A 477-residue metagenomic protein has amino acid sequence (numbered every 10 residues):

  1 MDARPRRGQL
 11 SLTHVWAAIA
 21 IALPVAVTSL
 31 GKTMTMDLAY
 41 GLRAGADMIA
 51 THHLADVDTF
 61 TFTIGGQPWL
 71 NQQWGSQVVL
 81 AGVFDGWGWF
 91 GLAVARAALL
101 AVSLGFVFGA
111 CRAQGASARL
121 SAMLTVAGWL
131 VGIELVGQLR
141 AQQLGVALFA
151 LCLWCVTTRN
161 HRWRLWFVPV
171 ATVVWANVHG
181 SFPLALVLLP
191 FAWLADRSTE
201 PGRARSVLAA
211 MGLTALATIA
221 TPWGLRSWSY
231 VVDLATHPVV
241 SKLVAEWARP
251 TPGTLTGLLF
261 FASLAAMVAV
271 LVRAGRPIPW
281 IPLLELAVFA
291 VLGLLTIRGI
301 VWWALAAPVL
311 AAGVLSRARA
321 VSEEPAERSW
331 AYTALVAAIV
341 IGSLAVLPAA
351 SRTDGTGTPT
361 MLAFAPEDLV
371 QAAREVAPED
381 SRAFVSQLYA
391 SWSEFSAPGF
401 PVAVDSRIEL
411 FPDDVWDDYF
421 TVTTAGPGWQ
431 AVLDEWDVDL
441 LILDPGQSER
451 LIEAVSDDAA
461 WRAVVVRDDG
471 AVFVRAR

Functional and structural regions predicted by a protein language model:
M1-V27: Start-transfer (signal-anchor) and selected internal transmembrane alpha helices of multi-pass inner/ER membrane
I19-I21, V107-V131: Transmembrane-helix signature of polytopic, membrane-embedded enzymes that assemble or transfer cell-envelope glycans
V25, W129-I133, A150, C155 (+4 more regions): Membrane-interface alpha helices of multi-pass inner-membrane proteins
M34-D37, I49, L54, F106 (+2 more regions): Transmembrane catalytic cores of multi-pass membrane glycosyltransferases and polysaccharide-assembly enzymes
T63-F90, V94: Short hydrophobic/aromatic helix or loop-helix immediately within or flanking a transmembrane segment in polytopic
V94-Q114: Transmembrane-helix motifs of polytopic, lipid-linked glycan transferases
P325-E375, L388-S391, A397, I408 (+1 more regions): Membrane-proximal, lumen/periplasm-facing interface regions of secretory-pathway glyco- and lipid-modifying enzymes
R374-D413, D434, V438-P445, F473-R475: Short periplasmic/luminal acceptor-recognition loop of GT-C membrane glycosyltransferases, typified by
